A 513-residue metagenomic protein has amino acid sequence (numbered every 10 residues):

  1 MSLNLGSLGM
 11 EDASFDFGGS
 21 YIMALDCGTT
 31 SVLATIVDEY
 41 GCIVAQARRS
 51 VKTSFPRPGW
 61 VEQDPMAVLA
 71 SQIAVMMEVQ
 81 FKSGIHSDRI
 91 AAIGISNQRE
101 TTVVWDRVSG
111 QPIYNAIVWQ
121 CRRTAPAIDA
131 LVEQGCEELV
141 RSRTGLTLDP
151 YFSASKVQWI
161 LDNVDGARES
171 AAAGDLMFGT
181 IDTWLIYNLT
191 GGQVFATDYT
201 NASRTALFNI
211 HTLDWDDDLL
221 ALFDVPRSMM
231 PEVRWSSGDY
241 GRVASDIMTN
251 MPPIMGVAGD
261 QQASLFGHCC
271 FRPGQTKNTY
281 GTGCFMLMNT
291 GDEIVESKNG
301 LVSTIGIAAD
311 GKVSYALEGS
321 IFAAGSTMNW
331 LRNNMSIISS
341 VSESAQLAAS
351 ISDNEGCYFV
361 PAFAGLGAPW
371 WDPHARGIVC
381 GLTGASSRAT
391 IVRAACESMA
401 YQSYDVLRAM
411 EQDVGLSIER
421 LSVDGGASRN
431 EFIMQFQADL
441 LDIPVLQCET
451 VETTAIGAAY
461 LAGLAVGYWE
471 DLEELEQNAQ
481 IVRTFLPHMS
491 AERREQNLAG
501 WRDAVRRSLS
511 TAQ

Functional and structural regions predicted by a protein language model:
M1-Y114, S142, M248-G256, L441-V445 (+2 more regions): N-terminal glycine/serine-rich phosphate-binding loop of ATP-dependent small-molecule kinases, especially carbohydrate
L5-F17, M23-L25, A125, L131-F195 (+3 more regions): Active-site core segments that coordinate phosphate-bearing ligands/cofactors across diverse enzyme families
S31, R99, M230, V302 (+1 more regions): Short glycine-rich loop/turn motifs
F81-V118, T147-S153, I186-N209, R234 (+1 more regions): Short beta-strand-loop/turn "lid" adjacent to the catalytic site in phosphate-handling enzymes
I85-D88, S228, L416: Structured loop/turn residues at beta-strand edges in well-structured enzyme cores
C121: Carbohydrate-associated surface elements
L222-M229: A structural motif corresponding to the C-terminal end of an alpha-helix and its immediate exit/capping segment
M230-D239, A345-A349: Short linear loop/turn motifs
